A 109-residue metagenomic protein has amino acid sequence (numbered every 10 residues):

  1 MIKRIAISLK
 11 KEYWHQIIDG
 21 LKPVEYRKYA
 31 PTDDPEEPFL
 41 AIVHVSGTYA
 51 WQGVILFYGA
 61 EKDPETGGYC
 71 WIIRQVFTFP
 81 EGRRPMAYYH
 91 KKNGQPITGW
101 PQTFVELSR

Functional and structural regions predicted by a protein language model:
M1-R109: Structured alpha/beta reader/binder surfaces that contact nucleic acids or chromatin modification marks
